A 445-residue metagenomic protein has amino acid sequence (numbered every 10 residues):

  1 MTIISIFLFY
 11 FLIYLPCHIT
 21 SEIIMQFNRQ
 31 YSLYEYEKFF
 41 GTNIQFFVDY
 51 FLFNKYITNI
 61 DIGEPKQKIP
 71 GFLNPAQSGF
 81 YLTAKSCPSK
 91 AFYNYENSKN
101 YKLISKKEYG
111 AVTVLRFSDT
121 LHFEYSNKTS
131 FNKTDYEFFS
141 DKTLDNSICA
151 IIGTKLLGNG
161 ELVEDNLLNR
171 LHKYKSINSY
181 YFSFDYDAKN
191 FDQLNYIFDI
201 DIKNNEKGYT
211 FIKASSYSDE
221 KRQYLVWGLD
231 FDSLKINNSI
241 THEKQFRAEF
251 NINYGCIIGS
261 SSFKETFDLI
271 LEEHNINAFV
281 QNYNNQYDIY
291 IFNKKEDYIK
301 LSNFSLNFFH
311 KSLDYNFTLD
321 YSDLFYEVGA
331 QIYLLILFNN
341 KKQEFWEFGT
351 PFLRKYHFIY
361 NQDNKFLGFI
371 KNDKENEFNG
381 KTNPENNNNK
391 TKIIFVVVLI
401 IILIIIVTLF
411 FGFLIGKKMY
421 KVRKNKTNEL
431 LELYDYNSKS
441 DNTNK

Functional and structural regions predicted by a protein language model:
T2-S21: Cleavable N-terminal signal peptides of Sec/SRP-targeted secreted and luminal proteins
S21-F51, H122-H242, Q331-L337: Aspartyl protease catalytic domain
S21-Y34, E137-L144, I197-I200, E243 (+3 more regions): Aspartic protease catalytic domain
E37-T42, F51-S147: Signature of the N-terminal lobe/flap region of pepsin-like aspartyl proteases
I57, V112, S118, F231 (+3 more regions): Surface-exposed or flexible loop/turn and strand-edge residues in extracellular/cell-surface modules
I60-I62, P70-P75, F80-L82, I151 (+4 more regions): Short hydrophobic beta-strand that contains or immediately precedes a catalytic carboxylate
K68, F72-N100, G255-Y283, F413-I415: Classical protein tyrosine phosphatase
S239-I252, C256, E265-T266, S305: Extended serine/threonine-enriched, polar tracts that run as long, contiguous segments within proteins
